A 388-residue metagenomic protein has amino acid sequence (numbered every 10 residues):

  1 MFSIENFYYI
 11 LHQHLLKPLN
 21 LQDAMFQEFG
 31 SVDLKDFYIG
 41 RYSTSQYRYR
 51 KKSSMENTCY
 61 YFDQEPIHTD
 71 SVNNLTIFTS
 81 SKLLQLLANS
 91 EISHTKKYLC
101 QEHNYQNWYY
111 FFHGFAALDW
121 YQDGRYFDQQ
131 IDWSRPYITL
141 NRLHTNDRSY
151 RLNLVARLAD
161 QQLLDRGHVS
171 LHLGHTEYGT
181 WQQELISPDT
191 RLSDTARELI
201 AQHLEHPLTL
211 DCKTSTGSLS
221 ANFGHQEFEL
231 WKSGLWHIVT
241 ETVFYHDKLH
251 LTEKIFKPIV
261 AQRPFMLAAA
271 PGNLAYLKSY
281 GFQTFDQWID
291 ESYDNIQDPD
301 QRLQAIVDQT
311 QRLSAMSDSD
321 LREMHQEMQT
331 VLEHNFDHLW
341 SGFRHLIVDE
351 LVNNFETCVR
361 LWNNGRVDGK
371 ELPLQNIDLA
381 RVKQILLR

Functional and structural regions predicted by a protein language model:
M1-H225, L230-V239, Y245-T252, F256-R388: Pol beta-like nucleotidyltransferase catalytic core
